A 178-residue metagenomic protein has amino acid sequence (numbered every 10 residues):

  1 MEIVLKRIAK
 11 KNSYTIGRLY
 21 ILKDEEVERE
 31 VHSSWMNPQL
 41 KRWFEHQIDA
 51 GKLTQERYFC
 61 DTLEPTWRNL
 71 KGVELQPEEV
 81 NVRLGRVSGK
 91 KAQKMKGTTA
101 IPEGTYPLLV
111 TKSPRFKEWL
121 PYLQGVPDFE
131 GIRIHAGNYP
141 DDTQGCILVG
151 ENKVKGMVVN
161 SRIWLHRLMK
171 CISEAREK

Functional and structural regions predicted by a protein language model:
M1-K178: Cell wall/extracellular polymer interaction/catalysis modules
